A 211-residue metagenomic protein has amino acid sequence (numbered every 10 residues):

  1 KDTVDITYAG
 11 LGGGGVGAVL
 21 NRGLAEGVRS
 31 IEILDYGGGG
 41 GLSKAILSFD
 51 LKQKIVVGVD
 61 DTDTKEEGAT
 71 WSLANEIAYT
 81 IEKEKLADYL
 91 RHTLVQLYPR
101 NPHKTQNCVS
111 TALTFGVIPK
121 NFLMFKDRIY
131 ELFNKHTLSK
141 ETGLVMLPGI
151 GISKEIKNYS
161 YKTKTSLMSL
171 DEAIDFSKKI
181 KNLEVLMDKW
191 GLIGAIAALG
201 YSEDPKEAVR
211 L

Functional and structural regions predicted by a protein language model:
K1-L211: Conserved mixed alpha/beta catalytic, RNA-binding, or beta-rich assembly cores of soluble enzyme, regulatory
